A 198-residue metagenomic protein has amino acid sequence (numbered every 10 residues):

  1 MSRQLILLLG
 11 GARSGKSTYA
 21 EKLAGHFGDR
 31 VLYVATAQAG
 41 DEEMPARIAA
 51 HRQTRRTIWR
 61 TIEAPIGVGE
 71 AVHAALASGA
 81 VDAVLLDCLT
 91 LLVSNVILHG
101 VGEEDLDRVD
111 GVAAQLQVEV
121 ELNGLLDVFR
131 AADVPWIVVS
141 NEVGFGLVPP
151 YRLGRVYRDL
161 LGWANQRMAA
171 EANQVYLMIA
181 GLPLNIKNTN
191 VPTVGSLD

Functional and structural regions predicted by a protein language model:
M1-S2, F27, R55, G79-A80 (+2 more regions): Short loop/turn elements that form and flank the Walker-type P-loop nucleotide-binding site in RecA-like NTPase cores
S2, I6-A75: Conserved P-loop
L7, L85, I137-V139: Structural motif
A20, H51, L85, N141 (+1 more regions): Residue-level signal for inorganic ion chemistry
A24, R52, L76, F129-D133 (+1 more regions): N-terminal cationic-hydrophobic initiation segments that often serve targeting/anchoring roles
D29-L32, D82, P135, Q174: Residues at the starts of beta-strands that form the adenosine-phosphate
E42-G124: Conserved inter-motif catalytic segment of the P-loop NTP-binding fold
I66, V93-D198: Replace "adjacent to P-loop NTPase cores in ATP/GTP-dependent enzymes" with "adjacent to NTP-binding cores
